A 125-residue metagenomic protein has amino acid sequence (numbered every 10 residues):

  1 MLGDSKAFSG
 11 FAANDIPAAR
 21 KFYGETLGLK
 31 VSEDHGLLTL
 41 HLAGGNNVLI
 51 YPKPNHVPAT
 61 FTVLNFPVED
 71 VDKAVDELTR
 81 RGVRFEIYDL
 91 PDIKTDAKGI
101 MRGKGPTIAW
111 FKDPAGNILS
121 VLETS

Functional and structural regions predicted by a protein language model:
M1-A18, F61-L64, L122-S125: N-terminal beta-strand motif that seeds the catalytic metal site of vicinal oxygen chelate
M1-L2, F66, V75-S125: Vicinal oxygen chelate
D4, G10-V48, K53-P54, K73: Core segments of cupin and vicinal oxygen chelate
D15, D70, D113: Acidic active-site catalytic centers that drive phospho-/nucleotidyl reactions and related ester hydrolyses
D34, T60, R102-G105: Exposed loop/turn and edge beta-strand positions of beta-sandwich/beta-sheet ligand-binding modules
P52-K53, E69, D89: Short beta-strand->loop
P54-H56, T124: Short polar/acidic secondary-structure junctions
H56-E77: Helix-adjacent hinge/juxtasegments
